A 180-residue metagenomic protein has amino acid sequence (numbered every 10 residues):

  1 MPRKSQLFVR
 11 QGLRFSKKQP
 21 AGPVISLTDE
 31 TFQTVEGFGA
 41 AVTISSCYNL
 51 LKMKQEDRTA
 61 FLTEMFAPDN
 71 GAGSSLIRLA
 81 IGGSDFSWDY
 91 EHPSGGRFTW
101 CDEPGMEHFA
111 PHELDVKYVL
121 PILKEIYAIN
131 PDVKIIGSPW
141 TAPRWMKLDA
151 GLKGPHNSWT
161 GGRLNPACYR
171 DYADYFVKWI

Functional and structural regions predicted by a protein language model:
M1: Solvent-exposed beta-hairpin/edge-strand motifs
K4-I180: N-terminal catalytic cores of secreted or lumenal carbohydrate-active enzymes
